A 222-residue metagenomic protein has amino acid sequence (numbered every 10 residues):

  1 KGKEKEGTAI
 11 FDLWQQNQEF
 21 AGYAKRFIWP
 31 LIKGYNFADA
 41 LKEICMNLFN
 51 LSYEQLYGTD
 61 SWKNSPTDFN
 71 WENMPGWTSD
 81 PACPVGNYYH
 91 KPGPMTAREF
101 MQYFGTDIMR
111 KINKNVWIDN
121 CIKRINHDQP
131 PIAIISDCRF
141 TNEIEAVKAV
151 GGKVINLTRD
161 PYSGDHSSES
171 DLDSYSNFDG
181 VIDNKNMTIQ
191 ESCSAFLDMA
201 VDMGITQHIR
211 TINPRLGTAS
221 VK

Functional and structural regions predicted by a protein language model:
K1-E4: Glycine-rich phosphate-binding P-loop
E6-P130: ATP-dependent small-molecule kinase phosphotransfer cores that center on conserved nucleotide phosphate-binding segments
A9-F11, K111-I125, T141-K222: Small-molecule kinase domains that catalyze NTP-dependent phosphoryl transfer to phosphate-bearing small molecules
G34-Y35, S52, C138, N156-L157 (+1 more regions): Functionally constrained cores in energy, signaling, and assembly domains
N36-A40, C138-R139, M187: Short beta->alpha linker loops
F49, G105, D137-N142, T158: Generic secondary-structure microfeatures
P131-S136: Generic beta-sheet signal
